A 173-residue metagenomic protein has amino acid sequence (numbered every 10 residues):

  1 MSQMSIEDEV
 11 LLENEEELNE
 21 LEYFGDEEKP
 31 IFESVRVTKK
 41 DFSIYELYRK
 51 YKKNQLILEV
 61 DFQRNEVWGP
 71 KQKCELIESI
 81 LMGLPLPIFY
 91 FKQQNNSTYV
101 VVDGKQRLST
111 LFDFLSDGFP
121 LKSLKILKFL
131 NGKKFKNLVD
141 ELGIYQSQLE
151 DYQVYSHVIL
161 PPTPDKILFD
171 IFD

Functional and structural regions predicted by a protein language model:
S2-E46, V60-D173: Basic- and aromatic-enriched surface patches that contact anionic nucleotides/nucleic acids
K53-D61: A short, surface-exposed helix-loop junction/capping segment
